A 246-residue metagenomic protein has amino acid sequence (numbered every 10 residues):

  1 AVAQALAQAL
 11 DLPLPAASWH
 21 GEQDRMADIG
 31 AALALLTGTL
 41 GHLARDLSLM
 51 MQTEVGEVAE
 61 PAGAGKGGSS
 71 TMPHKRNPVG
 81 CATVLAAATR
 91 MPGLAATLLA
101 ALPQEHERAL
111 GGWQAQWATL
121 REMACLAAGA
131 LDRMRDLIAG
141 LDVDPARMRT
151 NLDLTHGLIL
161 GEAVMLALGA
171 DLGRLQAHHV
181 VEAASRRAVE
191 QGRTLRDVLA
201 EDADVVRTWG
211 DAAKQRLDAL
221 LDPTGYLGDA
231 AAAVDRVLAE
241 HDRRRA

Functional and structural regions predicted by a protein language model:
A1-Q104: Internal glycine-rich alpha/beta core junctions
M72-A246: Glycine-rich cofactor/substrate-binding loops
